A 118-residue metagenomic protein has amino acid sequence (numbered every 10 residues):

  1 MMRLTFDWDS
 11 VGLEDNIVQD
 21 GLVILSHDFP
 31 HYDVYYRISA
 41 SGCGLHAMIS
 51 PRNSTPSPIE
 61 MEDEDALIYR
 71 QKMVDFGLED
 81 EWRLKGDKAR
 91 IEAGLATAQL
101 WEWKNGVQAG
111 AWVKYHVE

Functional and structural regions predicted by a protein language model:
M1-S41, S50-E118: Signature for HUH/AEP ssDNA processing cores
G44: Glycine-rich phosphate-binding loop of ATP-grasp-fold ATP-dependent ligases
